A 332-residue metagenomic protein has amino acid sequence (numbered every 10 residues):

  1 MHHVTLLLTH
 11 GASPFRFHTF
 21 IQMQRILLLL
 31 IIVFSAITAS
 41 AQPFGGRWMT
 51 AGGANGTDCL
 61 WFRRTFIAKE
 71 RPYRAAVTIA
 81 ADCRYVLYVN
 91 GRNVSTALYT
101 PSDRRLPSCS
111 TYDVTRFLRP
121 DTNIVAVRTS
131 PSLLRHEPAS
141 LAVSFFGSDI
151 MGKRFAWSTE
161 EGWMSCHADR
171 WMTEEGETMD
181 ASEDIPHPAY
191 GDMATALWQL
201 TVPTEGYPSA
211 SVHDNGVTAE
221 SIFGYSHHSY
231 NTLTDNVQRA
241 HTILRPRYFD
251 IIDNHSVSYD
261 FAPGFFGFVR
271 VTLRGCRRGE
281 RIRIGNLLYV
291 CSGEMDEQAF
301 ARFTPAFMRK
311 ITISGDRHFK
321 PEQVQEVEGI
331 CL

Functional and structural regions predicted by a protein language model:
H2-H3, Q22-I26: Positively charged n-region of N-terminal signal peptides that target proteins for export
H3-L8, L30: Hydrophobic residues within membrane-embedded alpha helices
V4, G11-A12, T19: Short hydrophobic alpha-helical segments enriched in small aliphatic residues
L7-L8, F15, A240: N-terminal compositionally biased or targeting/leader segments
F15-F20, F34: Aromatic (phenylalanine/tyrosine) cluster motif
I26-S35: Sec-dependent N-terminal signal peptides
I37-A41: Sec/Tat signal peptide C-region and signal peptidase I cleavage site
Q42-L332: Extracellular/oxidizing-compartment recognition motifs
